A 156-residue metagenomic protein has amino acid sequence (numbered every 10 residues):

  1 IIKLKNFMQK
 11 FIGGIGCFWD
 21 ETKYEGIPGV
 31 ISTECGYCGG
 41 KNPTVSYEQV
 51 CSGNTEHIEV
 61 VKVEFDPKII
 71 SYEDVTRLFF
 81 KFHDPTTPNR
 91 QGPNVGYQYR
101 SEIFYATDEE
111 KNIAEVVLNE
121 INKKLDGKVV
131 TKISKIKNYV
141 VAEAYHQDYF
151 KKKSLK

Functional and structural regions predicted by a protein language model:
I1-F7: Short, Lys/Arg-enriched N-terminal segments with co-localized hydrophobic residues within the first ~10-30 amino acids
F7-K156: Flexible coil/turn and secondary-structure edge motifs
